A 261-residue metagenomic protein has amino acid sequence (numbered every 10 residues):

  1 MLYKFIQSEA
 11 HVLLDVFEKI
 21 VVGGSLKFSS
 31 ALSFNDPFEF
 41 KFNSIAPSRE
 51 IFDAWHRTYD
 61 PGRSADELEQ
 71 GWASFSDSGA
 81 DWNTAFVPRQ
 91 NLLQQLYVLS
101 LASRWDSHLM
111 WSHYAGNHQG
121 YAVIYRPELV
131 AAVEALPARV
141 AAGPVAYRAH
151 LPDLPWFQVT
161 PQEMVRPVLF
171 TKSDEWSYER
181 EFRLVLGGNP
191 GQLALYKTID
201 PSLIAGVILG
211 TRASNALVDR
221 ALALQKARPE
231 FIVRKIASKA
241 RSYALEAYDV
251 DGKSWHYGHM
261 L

Functional and structural regions predicted by a protein language model:
M1-L261: Partner-binding and oligomerization surfaces adjacent to conserved cores of proteins that assemble macromolecular
